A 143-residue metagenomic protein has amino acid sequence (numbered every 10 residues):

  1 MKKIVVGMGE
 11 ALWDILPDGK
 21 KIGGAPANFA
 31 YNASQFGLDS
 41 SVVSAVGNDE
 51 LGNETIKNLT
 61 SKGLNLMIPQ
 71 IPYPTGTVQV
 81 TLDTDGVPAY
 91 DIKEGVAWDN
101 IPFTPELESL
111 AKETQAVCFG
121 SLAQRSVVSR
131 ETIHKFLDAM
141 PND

Functional and structural regions predicted by a protein language model:
M1-L64, V78: Glycine-rich phosphate/adenosyl-contacting loop at the front of the ribokinase-like
M1-V6, N58-T60, N65-P69, T84-D143: Ribokinase/PfkB-type carbohydrate-kinase core domain
A45-N48, P72, L122: Short beta->alpha junction loops/turns
L51, T75, P88: Short phosphate-engaging motifs
P69-G76: Gly/Ser-rich phosphate-binding catalytic loop and adjacent alpha/beta segment that cradle a phosphoryl group at enzyme
T81: Gly/Thr-rich phosphate-binding loop signature of adenosyl cofactor/nucleotide-binding cores
